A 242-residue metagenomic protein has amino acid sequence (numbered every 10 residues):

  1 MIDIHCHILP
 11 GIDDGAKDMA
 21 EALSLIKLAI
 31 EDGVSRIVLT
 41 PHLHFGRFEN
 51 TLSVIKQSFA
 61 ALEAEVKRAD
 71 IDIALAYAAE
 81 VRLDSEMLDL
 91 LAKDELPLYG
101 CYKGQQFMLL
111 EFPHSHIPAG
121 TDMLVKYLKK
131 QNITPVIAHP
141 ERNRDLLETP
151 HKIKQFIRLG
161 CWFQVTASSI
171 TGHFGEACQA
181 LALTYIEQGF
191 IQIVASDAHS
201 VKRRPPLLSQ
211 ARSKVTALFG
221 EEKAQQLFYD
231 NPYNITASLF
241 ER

Functional and structural regions predicted by a protein language model:
M1-I71: An N-terminally biased module of ancient metal coordination in phosphate/nucleic-acid-related enzymes
I2-I4, V38-T40, A76-E80, V136-A138 (+2 more regions): Active-site neighborhood of phospho(di)ester-bond hydrolases with catalytic His/Asp-centered motifs
I30, K129, I186-E187: Non-catalytic positions within long, well-ordered alpha-helices that form the structural scaffold/packing of enzyme
H44-R47, R82-D84, R142-L146, I170-H173 (+1 more regions): Active-site environment of divalent metal-dependent phosphoester hydrolases
E49-Q164: Extended substrate/RNA-proximal surfaces in nucleic-acid metabolism proteins
A180-L181: Catalytic cores of alpha/beta
F190-P206: Short acidic/histidine-rich active-site segments
L208-R242: Mid-to-C-terminal alpha-helical segments outside catalytic/metal-binding sites
